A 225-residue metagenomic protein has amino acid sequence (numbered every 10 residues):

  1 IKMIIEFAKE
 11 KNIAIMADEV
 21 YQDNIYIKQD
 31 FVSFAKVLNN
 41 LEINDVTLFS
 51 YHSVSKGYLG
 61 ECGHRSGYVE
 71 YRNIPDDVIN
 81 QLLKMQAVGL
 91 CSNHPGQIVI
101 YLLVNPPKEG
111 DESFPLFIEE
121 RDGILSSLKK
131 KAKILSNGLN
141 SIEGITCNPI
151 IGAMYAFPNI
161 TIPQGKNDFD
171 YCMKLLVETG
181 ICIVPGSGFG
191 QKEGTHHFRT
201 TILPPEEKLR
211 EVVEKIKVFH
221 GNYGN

Functional and structural regions predicted by a protein language model:
I1-N225: PLP-dependent class I/II
